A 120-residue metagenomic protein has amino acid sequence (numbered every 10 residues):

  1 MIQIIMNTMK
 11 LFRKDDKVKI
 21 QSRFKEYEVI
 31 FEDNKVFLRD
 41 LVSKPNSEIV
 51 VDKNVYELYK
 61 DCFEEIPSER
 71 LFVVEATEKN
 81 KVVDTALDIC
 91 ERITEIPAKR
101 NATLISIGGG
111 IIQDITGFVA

Functional and structural regions predicted by a protein language model:
I2-T103: ATP/NTP phosphate-donor binding region
A98-A120: A short, small-residue-rich loop immediately preceding and capping a beta-strand
